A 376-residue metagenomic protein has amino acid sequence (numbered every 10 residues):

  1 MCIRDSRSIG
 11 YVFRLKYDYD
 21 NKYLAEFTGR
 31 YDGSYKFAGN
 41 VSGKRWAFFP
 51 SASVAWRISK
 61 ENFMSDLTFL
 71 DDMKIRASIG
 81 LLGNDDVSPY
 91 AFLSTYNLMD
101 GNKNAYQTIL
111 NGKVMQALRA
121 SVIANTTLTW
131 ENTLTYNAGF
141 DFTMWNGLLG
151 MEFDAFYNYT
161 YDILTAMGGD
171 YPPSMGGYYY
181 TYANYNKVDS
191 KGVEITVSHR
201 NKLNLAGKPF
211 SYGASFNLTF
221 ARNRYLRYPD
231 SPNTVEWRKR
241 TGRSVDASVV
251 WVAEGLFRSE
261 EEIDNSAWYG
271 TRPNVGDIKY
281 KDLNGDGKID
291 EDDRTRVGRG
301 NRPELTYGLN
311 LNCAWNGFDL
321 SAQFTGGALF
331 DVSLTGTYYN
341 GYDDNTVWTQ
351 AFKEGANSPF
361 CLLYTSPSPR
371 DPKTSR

Functional and structural regions predicted by a protein language model:
R4, S65-N132, G150-V188, V235: Solvent-exposed loop/turn elements at secondary-structure boundaries
R4-E26, A38, N111-G112, I123: Outer-membrane beta-barrel transmembrane domain signature of Gram-negative proteins, especially the mid-to-C-terminal
I9-L15, Y31, F48-W56, M73-I75 (+7 more regions): Hydrophobic, lipid-facing positions within transmembrane beta-strands of outer-membrane proteins
K22, S59-M73, W145-L148, K202-Y212 (+1 more regions): Short loop/turn motifs that connect adjacent beta-strands in outer-membrane beta-barrel proteins
G29-Y35, I58-K60, I79-G83, A155-Y161 (+4 more regions): Transmembrane beta-strands of outer-membrane beta-barrel pores
S34, T271-D277, G327-S366, R370 (+1 more regions): Extracytoplasmic gating/loop element in the C-terminal half of outer-membrane beta-barrel translocons and assembly
S42-S51, A91-M99, G168-G177, P229-K239 (+2 more regions): Flexible, surface-exposed loop regions and adjacent strand-edge segments of Gram-negative outer-membrane beta-barrel
A91, L98, A183, K202-N301 (+3 more regions): Conserved small-residue
